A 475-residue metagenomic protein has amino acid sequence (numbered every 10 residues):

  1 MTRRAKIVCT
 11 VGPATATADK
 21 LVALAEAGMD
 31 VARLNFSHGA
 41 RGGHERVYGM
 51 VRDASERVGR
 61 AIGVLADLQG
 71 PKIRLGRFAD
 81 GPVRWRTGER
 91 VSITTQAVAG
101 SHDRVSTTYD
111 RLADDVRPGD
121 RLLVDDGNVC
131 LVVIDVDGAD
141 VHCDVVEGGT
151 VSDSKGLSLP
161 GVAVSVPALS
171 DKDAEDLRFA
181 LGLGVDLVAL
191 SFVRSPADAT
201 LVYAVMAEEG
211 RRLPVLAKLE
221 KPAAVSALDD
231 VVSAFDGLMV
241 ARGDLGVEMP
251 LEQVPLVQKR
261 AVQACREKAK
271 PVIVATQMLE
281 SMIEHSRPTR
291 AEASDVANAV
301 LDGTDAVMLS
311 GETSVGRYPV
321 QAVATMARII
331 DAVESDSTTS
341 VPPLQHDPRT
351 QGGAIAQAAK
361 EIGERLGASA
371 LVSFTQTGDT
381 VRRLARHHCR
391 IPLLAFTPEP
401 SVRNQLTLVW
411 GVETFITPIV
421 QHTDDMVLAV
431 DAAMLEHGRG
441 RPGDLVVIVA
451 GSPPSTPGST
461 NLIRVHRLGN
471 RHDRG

Functional and structural regions predicted by a protein language model:
M1-G475: Non-catalytic helical/linker scaffolds that mediate oligomerization, partner binding, and domain coupling around large
